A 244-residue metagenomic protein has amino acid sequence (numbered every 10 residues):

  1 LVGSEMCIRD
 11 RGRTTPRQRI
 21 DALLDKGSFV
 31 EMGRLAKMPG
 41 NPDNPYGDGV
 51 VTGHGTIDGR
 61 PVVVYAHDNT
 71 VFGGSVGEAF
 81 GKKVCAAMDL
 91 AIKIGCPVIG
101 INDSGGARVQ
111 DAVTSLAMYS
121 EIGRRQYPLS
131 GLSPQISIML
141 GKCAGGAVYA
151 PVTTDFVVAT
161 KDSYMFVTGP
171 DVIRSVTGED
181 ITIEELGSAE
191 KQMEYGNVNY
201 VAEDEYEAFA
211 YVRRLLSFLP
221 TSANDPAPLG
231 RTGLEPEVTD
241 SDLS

Functional and structural regions predicted by a protein language model:
L1-I8: Short, small-residue-biased leader/transition segments that mark boundaries at the very start of proteins
E5, R13-P16: Long amphipathic alpha-helical segments
I8, A91, Q192-M193: Generic structural signal for hydrophobic
R13, R60, C96, F156 (+1 more regions): Short glycine/serine/threonine/alanine-rich loop segments
T14, F29, T221-D225: Intrinsically disordered or highly flexible coil/loop and linker segments, enriched in small and charged/polar residues
R19-I136: Long, structured ligand/cofactor-binding scaffold of large enzymes
N102-N224: Conserved catalytic cores of soluble enzyme domains, especially glycine-rich substrate-binding beta-alpha loops
A223-S244: Long, low-complexity segments enriched in small/aliphatic residues
